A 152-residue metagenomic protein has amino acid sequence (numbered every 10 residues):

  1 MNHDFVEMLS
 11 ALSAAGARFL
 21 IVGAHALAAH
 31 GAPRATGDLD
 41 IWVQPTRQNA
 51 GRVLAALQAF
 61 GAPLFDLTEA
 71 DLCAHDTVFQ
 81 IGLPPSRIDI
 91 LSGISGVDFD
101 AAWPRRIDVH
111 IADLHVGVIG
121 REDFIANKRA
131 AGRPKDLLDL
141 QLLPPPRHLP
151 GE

Functional and structural regions predicted by a protein language model:
M1-E152: Compositionally biased terminal segments of proteins
